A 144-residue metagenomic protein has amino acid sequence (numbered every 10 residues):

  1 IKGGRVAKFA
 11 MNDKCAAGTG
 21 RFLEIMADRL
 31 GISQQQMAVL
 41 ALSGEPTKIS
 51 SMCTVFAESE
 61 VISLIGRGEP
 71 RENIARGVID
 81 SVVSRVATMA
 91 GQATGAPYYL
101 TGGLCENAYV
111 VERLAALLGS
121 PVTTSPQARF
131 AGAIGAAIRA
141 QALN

Functional and structural regions predicted by a protein language model:
I1-G3, M52-S59, L104-G119: Acidic-glycine-rich active-site phosphate/pyrophosphate-binding loop
R5, F9, A108, G135-A140: Residues forming the flavin
R5-L42, P46-I49: Glycine-rich phosphate-binding loop plus the immediately following alpha-helix
A10-G18, G77-V78, Y99, L104 (+1 more regions): Active-site nucleophile and cofactor-binding loops and adjacent substrate-binding regions of central metabolic enzymes
G20-E24, D28, S125-N144: Glycine-rich phosphate-binding/hydrolytic loop that grips phosphoryl groups
V39-I65: Histidine/lysine/aspartate-rich catalytic loop segments that bind and position anionic ligands
A57-A90, R129: Adenine-nucleotide phosphate-binding core of ATP-dependent small-molecule kinases
A90-L117, A128-G132: Glycine-rich phosphate-binding loops at beta-strand->alpha-helix junctions
